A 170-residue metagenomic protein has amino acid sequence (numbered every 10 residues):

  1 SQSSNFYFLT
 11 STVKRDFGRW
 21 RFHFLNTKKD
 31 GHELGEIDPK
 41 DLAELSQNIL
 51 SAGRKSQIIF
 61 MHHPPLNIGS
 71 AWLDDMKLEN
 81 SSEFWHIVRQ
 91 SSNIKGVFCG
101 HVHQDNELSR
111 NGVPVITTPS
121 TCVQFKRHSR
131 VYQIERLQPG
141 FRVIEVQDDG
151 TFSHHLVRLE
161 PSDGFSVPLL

Functional and structural regions predicted by a protein language model:
S1-N5, R15-G31: Active-site neighborhood of divalent metal-dependent phosphoester/pyrophosphate hydrolases
S1-V13, L42-Q47, V102: Alpha-helical scaffolding within the catalytic cores of extracellular/periplasmic polymer-degrading hydrolases
T10-T12, W20, Q138-F141: Short hydrophobic/aromatic beta-strand or adjacent loop that forms the aromatic wall/cage of a ligand/substrate-binding
K14-R15, I144: A structural signal for short hydrophobic beta-strand segments in well-ordered beta-sheet cores
T27-K28, G69-W72, K126-S129: Short acidic, glycine/proline-rich loop/turn micro-motifs
T27-K28, P64, S120-T121: Active-site beta-loop-alpha junctions enriched in small/polar residues
L34-I116, G150-F152, P168: His/acidic metal-ligating clusters that form di-metal
I87, N106-L170: Binuclear metal-dependent phosphoesterase catalytic core
